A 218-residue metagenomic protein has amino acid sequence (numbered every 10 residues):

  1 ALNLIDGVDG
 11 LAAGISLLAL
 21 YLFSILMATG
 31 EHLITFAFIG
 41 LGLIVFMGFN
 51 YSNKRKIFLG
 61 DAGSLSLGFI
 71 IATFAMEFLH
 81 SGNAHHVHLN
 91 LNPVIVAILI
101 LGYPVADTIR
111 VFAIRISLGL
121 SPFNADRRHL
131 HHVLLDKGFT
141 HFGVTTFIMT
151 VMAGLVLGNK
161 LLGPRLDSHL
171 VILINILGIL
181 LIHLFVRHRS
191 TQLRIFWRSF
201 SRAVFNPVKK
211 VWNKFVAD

Functional and structural regions predicted by a protein language model:
A1, L11-A12: Function-critical hydrophobic alpha-helical transmembrane segments in multi-pass membrane proteins
A1-L2, R110: Membrane-water interface at the C-terminal end of transmembrane alpha helices
L2-N3, G163: Helix-capping/transition residues at the boundaries of transmembrane alpha-helices and the short helical linkers
A12-A203, V208-F215: Alpha-helical transmembrane segments
